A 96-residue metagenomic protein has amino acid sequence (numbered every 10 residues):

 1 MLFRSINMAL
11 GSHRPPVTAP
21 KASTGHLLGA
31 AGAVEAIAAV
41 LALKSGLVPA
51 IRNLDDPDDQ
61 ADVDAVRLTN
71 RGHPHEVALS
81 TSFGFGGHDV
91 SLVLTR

Functional and structural regions predicted by a protein language model:
M1-R96: Conserved "HGTGT" condensation-loop signature of ketosynthase/thiolase-family condensing enzymes that catalyze
